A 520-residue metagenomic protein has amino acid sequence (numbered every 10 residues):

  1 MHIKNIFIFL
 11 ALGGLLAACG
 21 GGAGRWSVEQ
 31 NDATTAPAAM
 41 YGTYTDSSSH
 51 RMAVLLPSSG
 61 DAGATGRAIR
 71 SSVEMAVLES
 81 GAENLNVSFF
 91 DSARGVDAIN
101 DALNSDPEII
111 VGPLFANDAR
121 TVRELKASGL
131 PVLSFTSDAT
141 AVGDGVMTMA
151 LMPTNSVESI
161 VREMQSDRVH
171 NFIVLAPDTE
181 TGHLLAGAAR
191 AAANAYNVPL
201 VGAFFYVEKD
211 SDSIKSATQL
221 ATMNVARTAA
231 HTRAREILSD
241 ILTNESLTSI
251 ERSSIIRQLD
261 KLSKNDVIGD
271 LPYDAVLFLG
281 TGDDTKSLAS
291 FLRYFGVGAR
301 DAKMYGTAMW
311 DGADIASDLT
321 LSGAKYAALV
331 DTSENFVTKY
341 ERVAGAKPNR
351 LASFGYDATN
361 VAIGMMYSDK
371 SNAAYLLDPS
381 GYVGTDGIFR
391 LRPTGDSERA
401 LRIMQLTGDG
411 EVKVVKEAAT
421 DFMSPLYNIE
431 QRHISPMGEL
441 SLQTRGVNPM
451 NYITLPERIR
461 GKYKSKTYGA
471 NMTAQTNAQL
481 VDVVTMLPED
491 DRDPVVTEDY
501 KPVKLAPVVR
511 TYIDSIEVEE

Functional and structural regions predicted by a protein language model:
H2, I6-L12, C19-E520: Extracytosolic ligand-binding ectodomains
